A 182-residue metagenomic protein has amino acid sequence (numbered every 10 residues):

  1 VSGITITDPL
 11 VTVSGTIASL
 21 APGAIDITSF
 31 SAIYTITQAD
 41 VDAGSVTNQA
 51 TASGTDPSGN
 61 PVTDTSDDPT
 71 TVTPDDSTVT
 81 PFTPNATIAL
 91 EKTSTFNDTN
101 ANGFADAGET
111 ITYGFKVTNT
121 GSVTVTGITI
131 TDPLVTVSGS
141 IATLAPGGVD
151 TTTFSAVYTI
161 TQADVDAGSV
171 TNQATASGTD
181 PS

Functional and structural regions predicted by a protein language model:
V1-S182: Exported/extracytosolic protein signature
